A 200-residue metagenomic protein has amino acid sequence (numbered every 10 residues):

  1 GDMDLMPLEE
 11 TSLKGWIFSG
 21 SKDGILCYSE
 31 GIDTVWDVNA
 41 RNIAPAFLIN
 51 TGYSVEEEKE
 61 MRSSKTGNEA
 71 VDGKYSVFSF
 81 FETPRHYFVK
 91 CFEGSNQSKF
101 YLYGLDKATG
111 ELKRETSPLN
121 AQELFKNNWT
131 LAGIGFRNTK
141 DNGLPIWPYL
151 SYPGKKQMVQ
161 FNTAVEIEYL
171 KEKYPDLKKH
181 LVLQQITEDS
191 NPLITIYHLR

Functional and structural regions predicted by a protein language model:
G1-L13, A44-A70, K113-L144: Surface-exposed loop and turn segments in beta-propeller and other repeat-based domains that flank or scaffold
D2-S29, N68-H86, F136-G154, L199: Structural signature of eukaryotic scaffold interfaces centered on beta-propeller domains
L26, F92-G94, L183-T187: Short consensus segments that form the blades of beta-propeller domains, in both extracellular/periplasmic
E30-V38, E93-L105, E166-D176, D189-Y197: Structural motif
V38, Y53-V55, K59-E111: Flexible, glycine-rich surface segments
V38-N50, K107-L112, Y197-R200: Short loop/turn segments immediately following beta-strands, especially the blade-tip and inter-blade linker loops
C91-N162: Intrinsically disordered, low-complexity segments enriched in Gly and acidic/Ser/Thr residues that form flexible
P148-R200: Blade-level signature of beta-propeller repeat domains, shared across WD40, Kelch, NHL, RCC1 and BNR/Asp-box propellers
